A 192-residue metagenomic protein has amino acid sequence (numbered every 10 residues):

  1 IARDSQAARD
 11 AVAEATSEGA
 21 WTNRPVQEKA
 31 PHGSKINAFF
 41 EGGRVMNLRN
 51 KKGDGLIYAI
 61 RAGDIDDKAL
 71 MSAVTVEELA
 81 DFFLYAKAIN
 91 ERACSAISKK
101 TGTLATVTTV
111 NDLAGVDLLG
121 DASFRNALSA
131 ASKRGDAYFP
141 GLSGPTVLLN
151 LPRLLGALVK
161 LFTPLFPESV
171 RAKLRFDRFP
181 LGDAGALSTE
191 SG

Functional and structural regions predicted by a protein language model:
I1-G192: Basic, amphipathic alpha-helical/coil surface patches used to engage anionic, phosphate-bearing ligands and membranes
